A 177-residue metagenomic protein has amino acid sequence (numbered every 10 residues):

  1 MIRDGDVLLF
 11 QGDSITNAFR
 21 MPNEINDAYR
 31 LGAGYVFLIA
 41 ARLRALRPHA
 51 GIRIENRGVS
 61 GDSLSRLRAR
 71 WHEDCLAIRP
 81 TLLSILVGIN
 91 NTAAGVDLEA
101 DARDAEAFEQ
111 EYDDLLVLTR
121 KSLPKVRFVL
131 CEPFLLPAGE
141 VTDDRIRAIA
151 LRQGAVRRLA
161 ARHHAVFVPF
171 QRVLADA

Functional and structural regions predicted by a protein language model:
I2-D4, A33, L38-R53, D62 (+1 more regions): Alpha-helical cap/lid subdomain in secreted, periplasmic, or secretory-pathway luminal O-acyl-processing enzymes
I2-Y29: Short glycine-rich His-centered loop
F10-Q11, N56, L130: A structural signal for the hydrophobic beta-strands that form the central parallel beta-sheet of Rossmann-like
